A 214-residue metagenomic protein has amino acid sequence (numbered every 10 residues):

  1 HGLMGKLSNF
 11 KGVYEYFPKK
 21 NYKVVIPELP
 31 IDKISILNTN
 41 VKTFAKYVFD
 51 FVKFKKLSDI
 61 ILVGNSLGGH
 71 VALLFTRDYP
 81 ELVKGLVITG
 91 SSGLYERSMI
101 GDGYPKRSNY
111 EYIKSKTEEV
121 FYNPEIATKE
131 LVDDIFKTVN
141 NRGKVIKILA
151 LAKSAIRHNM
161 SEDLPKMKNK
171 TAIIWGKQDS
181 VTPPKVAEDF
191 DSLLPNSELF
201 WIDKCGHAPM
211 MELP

Functional and structural regions predicted by a protein language model:
H1-G2, W175: The conserved beta1-alpha1 loop
G2-G5, S66: Active-site glycine-rich loops that stabilize anionic/oxyanionic intermediates across multiple enzyme folds
K6, K177-T182: Acidic catalytic loop of the alpha/beta-hydrolase fold
K11-Y14, K19, K23-V63: Active-site loop/oxyanion-hole signature of alpha/beta-hydrolase fold enzymes
H70-D78, L82-S115: Flexible "cap/lid" loop of the alpha/beta hydrolase fold
R107-N169: Conserved alpha/beta-hydrolase catalytic His-Asp/Glu region
M167, I173-W175, D179: Short beta-strand/loop motif that positions the catalytic acidic residue of the alpha/beta-hydrolase fold
C205-P214: Catalytic histidine-centered segment of alpha/beta-hydrolase-like enzymes
